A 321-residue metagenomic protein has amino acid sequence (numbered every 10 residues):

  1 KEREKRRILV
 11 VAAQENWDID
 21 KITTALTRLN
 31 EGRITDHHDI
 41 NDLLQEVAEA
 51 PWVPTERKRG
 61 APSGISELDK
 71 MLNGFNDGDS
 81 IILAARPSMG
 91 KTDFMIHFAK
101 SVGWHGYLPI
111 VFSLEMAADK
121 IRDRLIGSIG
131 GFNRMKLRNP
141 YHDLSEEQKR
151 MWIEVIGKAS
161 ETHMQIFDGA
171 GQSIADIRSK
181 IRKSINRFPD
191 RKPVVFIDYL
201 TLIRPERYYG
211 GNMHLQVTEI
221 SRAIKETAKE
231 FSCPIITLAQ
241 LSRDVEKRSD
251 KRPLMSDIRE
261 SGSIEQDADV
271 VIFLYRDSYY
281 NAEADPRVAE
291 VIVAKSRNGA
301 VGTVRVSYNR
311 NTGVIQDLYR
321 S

Functional and structural regions predicted by a protein language model:
K1-V53, M89, G131: Short, small/acidic-rich helices and loops at N termini and domain boundaries of DNA replication/processing enzymes
Q45-D69: N-terminal pre-Walker A segment at the start of P-loop NTPase domains
K70, S101-R191, P205, I258 (+1 more regions): Cytosolic-facing regulatory segments adjacent to core modules
L72-G78: Phosphate-binding P-loop
I81-I82, I110: Short hydrophobic/aromatic beta-strand immediately N-terminal to the Walker A/P-loop
R86: P-loop (Walker A) phosphate-binding loop of NTP-binding proteins
F94: Hydrophobic positions on the alpha1 helix immediately C-terminal to the Walker A/P-loop
G131, N139, G157, Q165 (+4 more regions): C-terminal regions of RecA-like/P-loop NTPase motor modules
